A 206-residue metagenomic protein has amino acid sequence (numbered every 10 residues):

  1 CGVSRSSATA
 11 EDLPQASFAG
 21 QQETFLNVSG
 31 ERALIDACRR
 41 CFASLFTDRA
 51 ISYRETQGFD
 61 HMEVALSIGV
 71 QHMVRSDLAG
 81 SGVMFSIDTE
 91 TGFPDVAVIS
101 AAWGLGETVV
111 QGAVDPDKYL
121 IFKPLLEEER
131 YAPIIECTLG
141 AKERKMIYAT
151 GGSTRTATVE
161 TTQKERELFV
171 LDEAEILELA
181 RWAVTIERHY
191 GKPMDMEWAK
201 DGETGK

Functional and structural regions predicted by a protein language model:
C1-K206: Conserved mixed alpha/beta core segments that line enzyme active sites in large multi-domain catalysts
